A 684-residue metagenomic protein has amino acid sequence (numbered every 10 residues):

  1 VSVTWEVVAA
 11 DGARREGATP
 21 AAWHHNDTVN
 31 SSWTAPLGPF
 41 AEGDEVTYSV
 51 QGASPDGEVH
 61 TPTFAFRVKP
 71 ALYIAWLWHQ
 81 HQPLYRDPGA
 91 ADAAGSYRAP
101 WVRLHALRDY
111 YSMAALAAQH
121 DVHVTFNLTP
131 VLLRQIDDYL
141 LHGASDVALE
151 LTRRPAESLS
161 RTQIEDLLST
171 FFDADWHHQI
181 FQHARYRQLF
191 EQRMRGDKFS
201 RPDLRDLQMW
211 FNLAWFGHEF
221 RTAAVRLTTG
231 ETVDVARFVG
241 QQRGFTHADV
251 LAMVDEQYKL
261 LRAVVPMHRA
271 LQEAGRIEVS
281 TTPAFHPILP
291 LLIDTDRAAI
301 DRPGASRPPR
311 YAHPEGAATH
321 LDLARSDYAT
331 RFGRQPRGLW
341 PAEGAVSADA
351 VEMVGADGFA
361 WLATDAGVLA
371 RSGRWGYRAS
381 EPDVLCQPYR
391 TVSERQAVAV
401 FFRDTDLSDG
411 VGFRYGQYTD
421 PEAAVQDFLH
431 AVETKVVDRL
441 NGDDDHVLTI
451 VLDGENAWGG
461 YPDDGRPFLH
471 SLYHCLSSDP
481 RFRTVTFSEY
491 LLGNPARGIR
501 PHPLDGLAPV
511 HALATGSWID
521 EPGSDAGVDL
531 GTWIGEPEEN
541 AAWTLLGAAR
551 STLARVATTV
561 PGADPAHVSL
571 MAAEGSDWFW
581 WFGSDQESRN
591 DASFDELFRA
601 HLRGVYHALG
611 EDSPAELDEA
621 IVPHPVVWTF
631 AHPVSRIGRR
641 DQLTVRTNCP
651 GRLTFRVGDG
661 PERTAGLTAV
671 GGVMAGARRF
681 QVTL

Functional and structural regions predicted by a protein language model:
V1-L72, H607-L684: Glycan-association/targeting regions that enable binding to alpha-glucans and other polysaccharides
A71-F238, R378-H624: Active-site and substrate-binding clefts of carbohydrate-active enzymes
I74-W76, V124-F126, V279-T282, R337 (+2 more regions): Hydrophobic faces of well-ordered beta-strands that scaffold small-molecule active sites in alpha/beta enzyme cores
N127-L132, P283-H286, G338-V346, S488-L491: Short, solvent-exposed turn/loop segments enriched in Gly/Ser/Thr/Pro and often Arg
V239-L261, V265, G355, G367-L369 (+1 more regions): Extended, Lys/Arg-enriched charged tracts that mediate electrostatic binding to polyanionic substrates
D255-H286, T295-D296: Structured, charged N-terminal subsegments at the starts of enzyme catalytic cores and at intra-chain domain/subunit
E273, R331-F332, A348-A363, R466-D479: Short, surface-exposed basic-aromatic patches at helix termini and helix-loop junctions that form
R307-P341, E433-V451: CE4/NodB-like, metal-dependent polysaccharide N-deacetylase domain that modifies extracellular/periplasmic N-acetylated
